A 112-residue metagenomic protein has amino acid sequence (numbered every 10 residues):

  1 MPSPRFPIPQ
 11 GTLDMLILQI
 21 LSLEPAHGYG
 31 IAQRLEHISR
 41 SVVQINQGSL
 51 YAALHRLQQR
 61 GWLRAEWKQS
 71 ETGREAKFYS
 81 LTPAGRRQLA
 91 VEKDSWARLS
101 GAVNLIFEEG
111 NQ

Functional and structural regions predicted by a protein language model:
M1-P2, Q112: Intrinsically disordered, low-complexity and often Lys/Arg-enriched segments
S3-P7, W67-K68: Short beta-strand/turn micro-motifs at beta-sheet edges
R5-S49: N-terminal helix-turn-helix DNA-binding core of bacterial DNA-binding proteins
L50-L57: Basic amphipathic alpha-helical segments that dock to polyanions
Q58-R74, S80: Beta-hairpin "wing" of winged helix-turn-helix
L81-G85: Accessory beta->alpha helical hairpin/"wing" motif in late/C-terminal subdomains of nucleic-acid enzymes
R86-Q112: Amphipathic alpha-helical dimerization/coiled-coil segments that flank or bridge DNA-binding/regulatory modules
